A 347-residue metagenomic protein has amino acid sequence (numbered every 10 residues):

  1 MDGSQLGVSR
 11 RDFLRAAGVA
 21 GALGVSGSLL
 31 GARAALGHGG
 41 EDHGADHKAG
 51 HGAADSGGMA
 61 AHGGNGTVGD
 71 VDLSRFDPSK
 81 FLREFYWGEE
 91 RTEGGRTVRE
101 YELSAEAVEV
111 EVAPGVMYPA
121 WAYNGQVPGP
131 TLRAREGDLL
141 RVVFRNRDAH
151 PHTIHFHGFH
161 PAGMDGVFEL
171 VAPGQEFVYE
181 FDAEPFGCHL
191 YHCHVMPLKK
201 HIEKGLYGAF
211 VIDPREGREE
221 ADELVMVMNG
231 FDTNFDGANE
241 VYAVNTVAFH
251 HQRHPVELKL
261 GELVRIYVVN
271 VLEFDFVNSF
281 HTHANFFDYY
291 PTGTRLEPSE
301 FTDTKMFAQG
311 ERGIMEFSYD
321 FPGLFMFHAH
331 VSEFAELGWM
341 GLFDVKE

Functional and structural regions predicted by a protein language model:
M1-D12, A16-G27, L36: N-terminal secretory signal peptides
L23-V25, L29, R33-P151, H160-A162 (+8 more regions): N-terminal, post-signal-peptide metal-ligating segments of extracellular/periplasmic oxidoreductases, dominated by
R141-V143, R147-A221, T302-E347: Extracellular/periplasmic metallocenter environments
H150, K199-K200, F274-V277, D288: Short beta-strands and strand-coil junctions in structured, solvent-facing domains, enriched
F156-F159, E273, F280-F287: Short acidic, flexible loop segments centered on an aromatic residue
A162-D165, N285-R295: Short aromatic-acidic-glycine turn motif
R218, L224-T233: Surface-exposed beta-loop interaction hotspot
T294-D303: Solvent-exposed, glycine/polar-rich loop segments of beta-barrel outer-membrane systems
